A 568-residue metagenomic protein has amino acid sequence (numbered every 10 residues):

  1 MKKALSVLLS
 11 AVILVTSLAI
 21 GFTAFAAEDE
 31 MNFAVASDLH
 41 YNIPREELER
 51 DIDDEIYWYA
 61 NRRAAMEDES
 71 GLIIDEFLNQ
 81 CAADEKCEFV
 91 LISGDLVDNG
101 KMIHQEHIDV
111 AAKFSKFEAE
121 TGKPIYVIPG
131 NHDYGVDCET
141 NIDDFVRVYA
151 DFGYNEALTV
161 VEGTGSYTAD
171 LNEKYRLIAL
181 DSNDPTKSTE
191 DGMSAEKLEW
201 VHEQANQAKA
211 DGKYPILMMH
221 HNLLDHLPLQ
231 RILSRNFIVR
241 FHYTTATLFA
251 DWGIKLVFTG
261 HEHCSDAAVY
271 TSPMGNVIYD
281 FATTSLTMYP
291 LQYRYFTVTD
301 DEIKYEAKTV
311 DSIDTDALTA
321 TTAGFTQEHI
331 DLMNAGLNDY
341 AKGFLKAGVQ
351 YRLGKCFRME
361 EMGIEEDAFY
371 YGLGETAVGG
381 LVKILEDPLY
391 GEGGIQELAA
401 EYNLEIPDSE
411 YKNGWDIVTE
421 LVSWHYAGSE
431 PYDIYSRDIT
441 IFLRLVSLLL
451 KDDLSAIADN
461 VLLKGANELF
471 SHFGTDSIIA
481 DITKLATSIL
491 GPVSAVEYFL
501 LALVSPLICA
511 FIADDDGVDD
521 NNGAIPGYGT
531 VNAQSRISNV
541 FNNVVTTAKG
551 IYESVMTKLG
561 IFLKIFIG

Functional and structural regions predicted by a protein language model:
L9, I13-I20: Hydrophobic core
A26-A34, I43-E47, T164-A179, A210 (+2 more regions): Beta-strand-turn-beta hairpins that frame and shape the catalytic cleft of phosphate-ester-processing enzymes
A26-H104: N-terminal active-site segment of His-dependent metallophosphoesterases
A27, A317-G568: Non-catalytic terminal accessory segments
D38, V90, D95, V110 (+6 more regions): Divalent metal-coordination and catalytic microenvironments
N42-R45, D98-K101, P129-C138, P185-S188 (+3 more regions): Active-site environment of divalent metal-dependent phosphoester hydrolases
C81-F89, A119, R176-I178, S188-Y279 (+3 more regions): His/acidic metal-ligating clusters that form di-metal
Q105-W200, N206, M274-V277, P290 (+2 more regions): Extended active-site neighborhood of metal-dependent phosphoesterases/phosphodiesterases
